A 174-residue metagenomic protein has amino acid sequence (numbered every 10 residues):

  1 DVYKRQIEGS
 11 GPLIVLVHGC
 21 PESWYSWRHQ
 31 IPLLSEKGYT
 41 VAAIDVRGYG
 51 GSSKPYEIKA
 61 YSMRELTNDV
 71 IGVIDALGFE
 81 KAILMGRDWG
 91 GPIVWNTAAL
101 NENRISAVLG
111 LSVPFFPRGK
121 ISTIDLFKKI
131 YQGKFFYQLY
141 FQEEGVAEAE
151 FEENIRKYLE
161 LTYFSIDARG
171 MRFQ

Functional and structural regions predicted by a protein language model:
D1-Y3: Short, small-residue-biased leader/transition segments that mark boundaries at the very start of proteins
Q6, L13, Y49-M85, W89-Q174: Flexible "cap/lid" subdomain of the alpha/beta-hydrolase fold that forms the substrate-access gate
I7-S53, R87: Conserved HGGG/HGGXW glycine-rich cap/lid loop of the alpha/beta-hydrolase fold
